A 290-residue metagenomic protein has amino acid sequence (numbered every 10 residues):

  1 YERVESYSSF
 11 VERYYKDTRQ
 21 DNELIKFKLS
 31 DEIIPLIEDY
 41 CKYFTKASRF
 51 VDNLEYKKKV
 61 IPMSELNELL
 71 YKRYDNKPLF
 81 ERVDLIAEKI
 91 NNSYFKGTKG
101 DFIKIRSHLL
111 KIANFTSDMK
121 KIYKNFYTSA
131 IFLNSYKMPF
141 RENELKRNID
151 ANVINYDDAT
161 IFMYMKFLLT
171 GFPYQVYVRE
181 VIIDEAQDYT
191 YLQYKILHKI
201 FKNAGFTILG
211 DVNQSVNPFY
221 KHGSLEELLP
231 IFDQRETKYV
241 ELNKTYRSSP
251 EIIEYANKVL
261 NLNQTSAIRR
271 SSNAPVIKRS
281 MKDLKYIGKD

Functional and structural regions predicted by a protein language model:
Y1-I182, D188-I196, A204: Alpha-helical nucleic-acid-binding subdomain of P-loop helicases immediately C-terminal to the Walker A/P-loop
E2-R13, D17, R141-E142, F167-E180 (+1 more regions): Conserved helicase motor core of SF1/SF2 NTP-dependent helicases
